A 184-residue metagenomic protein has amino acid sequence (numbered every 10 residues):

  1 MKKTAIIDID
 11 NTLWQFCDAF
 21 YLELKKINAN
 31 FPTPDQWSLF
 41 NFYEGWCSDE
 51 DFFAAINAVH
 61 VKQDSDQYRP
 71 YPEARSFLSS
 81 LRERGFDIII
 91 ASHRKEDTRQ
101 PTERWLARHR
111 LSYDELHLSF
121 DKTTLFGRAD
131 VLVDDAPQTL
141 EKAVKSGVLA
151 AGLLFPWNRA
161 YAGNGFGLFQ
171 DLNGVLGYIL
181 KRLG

Functional and structural regions predicted by a protein language model:
M1-F53: Active-site neighborhood of HAD-like aspartate-dependent phosphohydrolases
K3, D114, D130: Conserved acidic residues
K62-I90, E96-P101: Short, acidic loop-to-helix structural element flanking the phosphoryl-transfer center in phosphate-processing enzymes
A91-K95, E103, A107-L125: A short, structured active-site edge motif that brings together acidic residues
L116-L118, F166-G174: Short acidic-hydrophobic, aromatic-tinged amphipathic segments that line or gate anion-handling sites
S119-V144: Conserved Lys-Pro-Asp/Glu-containing loop-to-beta segment of HAD-superfamily phosphomonoesterases, centered on
D135-Q170: Acidic, Mg2+-coordinating phosphoryl-transfer loop and its flanking beta/alpha structural elements, shared across
